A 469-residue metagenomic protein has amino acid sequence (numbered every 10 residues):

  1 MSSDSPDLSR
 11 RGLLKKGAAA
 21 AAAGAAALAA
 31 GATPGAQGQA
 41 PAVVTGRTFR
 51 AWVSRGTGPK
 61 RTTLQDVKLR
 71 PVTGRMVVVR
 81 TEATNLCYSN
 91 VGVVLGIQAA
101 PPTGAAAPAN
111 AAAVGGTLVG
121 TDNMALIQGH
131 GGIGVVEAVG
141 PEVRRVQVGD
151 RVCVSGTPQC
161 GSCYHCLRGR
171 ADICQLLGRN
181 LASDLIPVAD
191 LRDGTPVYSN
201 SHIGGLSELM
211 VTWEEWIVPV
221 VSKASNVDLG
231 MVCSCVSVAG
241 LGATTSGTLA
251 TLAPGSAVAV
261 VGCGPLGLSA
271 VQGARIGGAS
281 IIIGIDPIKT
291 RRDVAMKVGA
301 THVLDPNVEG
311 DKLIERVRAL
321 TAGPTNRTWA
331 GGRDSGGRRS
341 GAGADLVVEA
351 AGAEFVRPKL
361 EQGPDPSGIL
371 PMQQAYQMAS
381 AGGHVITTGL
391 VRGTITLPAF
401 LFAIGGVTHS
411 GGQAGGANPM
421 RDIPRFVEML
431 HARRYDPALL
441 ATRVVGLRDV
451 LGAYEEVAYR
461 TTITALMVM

Functional and structural regions predicted by a protein language model:
S2-L8, G12-G31, Q39-R47, R333-S335 (+3 more regions): C-terminal hydrophobic helical "lid"/dimerization subdomain of Rossmann-like NAD(P)H-dependent oxidoreductases
R70-N85, I97-L167, D172, V221-K223: Glycine-rich beta-strand-centered segment in the early N-terminal region that forms part of a ligand/cofactor-binding
P108-I127, C160-A257, V261, V308: NAD(P)H dinucleotide-binding glycine-rich loop of Rossmann-like/cofactor-binding domains, especially the beta1-alpha1
P254-C263, R275-M372: Adenosine-nucleotide cofactor-binding segment
G267-L268: N-terminal Rossmann-fold NAD(P) dinucleotide-binding loop
R318, G341, A353, V391-T442 (+1 more regions): C-terminal substrate-binding/catalytic core of Rossmann-like NAD(P)-dependent dehydrogenases/reductases
G383: Glycine-centered, small-residue-biased loops immediately flanking beta-strands in adenine/cofactor-binding cores
